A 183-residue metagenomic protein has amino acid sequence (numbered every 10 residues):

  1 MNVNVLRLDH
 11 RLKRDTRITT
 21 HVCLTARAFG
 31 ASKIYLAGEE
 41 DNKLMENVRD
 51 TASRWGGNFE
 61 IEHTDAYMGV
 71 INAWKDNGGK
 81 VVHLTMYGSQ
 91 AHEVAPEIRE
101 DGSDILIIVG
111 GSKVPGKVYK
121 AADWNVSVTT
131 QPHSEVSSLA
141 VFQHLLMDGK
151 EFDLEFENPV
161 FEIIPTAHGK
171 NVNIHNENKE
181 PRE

Functional and structural regions predicted by a protein language model:
M1-M86, H144-F152, K179-R182: RNA substrate-binding interface of SAM-dependent RNA methyltransferases
A31, G111-P115, A167-V172: A short, hydrophobic secondary-structure junction motif
I34-E40, D65-Y67, K113-G116, S137-V141 (+1 more regions): Short C-terminal domain-edge/linker segments immediately following a structured domain
L44-M45, Y67-I71, A91-H92, P115-G116 (+1 more regions): Short, well-ordered alpha-helical microsegments
M45-D50, V94-A95, S138: Short secondary-structure transition/capping segments
G88-V128: Long, charge-patterned amphipathic alpha-helical coiled-coil/hairpin "stalk" segments used as oligomerization
V118-K170: Structured adenosyl-cofactor binding patch, chiefly the S-adenosyl-L-methionine
A167-E183: Long, charged alpha-helical interface segments
